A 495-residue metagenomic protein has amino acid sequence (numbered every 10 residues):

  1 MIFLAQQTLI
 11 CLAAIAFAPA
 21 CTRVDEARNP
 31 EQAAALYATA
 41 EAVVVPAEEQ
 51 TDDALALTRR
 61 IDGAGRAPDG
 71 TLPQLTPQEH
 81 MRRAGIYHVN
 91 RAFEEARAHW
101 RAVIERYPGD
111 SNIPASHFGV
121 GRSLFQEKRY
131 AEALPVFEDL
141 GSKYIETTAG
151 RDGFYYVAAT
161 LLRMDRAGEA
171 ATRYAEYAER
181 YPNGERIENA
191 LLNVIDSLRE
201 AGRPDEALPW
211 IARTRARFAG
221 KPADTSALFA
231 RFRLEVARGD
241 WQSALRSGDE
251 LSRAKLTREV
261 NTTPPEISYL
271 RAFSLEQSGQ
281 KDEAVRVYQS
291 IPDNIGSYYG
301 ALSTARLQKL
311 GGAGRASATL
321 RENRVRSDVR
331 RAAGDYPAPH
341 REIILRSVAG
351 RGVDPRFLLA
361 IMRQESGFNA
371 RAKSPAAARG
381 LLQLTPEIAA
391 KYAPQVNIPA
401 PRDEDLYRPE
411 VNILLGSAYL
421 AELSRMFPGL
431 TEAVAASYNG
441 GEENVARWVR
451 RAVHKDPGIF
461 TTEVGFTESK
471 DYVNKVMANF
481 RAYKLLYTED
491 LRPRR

Functional and structural regions predicted by a protein language model:
Q7-A18: Bacterial N-terminal signal peptides
T22-A35: Bacterial Sec signal peptide processing site at the extreme N-terminus
A67-L75, I104-I113, G141-R151, A178-E188 (+3 more regions): Short solvent-exposed coil/turn linkers within tandem alpha-helical repeat scaffolds
G70-A102, R106, R122, Q126: Alpha-helical segment of the N-proximal tetratricopeptide repeat
R82, G119, Y156, N193 (+3 more regions): "A position-specific structural signal for the A-helix of alpha-solenoid helical repeats
K128, E132, V136-F137, D152 (+15 more regions): Catalytic glycan-binding domains that act on GlcNAc-containing polysaccharides
